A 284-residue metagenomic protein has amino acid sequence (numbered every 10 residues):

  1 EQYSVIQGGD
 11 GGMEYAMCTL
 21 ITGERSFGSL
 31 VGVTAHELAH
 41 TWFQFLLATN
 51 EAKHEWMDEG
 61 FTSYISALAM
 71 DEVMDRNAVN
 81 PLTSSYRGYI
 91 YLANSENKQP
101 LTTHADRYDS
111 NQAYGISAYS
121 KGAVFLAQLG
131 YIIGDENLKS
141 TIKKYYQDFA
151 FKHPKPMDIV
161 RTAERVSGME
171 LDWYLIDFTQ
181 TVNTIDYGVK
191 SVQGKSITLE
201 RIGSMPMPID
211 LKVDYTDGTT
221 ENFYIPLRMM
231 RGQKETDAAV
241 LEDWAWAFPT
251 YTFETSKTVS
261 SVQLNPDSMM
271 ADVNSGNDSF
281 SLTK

Functional and structural regions predicted by a protein language model:
E1, E221-F223, N274-G276: Extracellular and select intracellular beta-sandwich modules with Ser/Thr-enriched, small-residue motifs on
E1-I202, P206: Hydrophobic alpha-helical and helix-loop surface patches within well-folded domains that function as non-catalytic
L101, L211, M270-D272: Long, contiguous hydrophobic alpha-helical segments, chiefly transmembrane helices and signal peptides
I142-Q147, A245, T250-F253, V273-N274: Compositionally biased, low-hydrophobicity segments enriched in charged and small polar residues
D172, I185, S191-P266: Beta-strand-rich binding/interaction modules
P266-G276: Short acidic/polar inter-strand loop motif in beta-rich domains
S275-T283: Terminal edge beta-strands and adjacent linker/stalk segments of extracellular immunoglobulin-superfamily beta-sandwich
